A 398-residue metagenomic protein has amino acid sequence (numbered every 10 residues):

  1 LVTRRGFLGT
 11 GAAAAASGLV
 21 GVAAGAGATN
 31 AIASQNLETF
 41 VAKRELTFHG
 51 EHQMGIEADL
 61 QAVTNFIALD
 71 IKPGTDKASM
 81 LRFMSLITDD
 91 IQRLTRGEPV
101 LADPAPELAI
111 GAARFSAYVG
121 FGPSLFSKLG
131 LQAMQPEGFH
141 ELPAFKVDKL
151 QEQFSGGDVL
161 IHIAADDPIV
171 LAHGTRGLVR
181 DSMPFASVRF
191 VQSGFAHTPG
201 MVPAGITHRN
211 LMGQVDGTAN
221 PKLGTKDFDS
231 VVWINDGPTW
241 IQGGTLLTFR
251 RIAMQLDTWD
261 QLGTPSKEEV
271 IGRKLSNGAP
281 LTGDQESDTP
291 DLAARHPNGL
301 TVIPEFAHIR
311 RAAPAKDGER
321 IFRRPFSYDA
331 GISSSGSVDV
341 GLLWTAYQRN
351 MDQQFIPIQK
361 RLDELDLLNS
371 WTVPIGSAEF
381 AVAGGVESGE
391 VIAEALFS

Functional and structural regions predicted by a protein language model:
L1-V2: N-terminal secretory signal peptides
G6-G27, S34-S398: Long, histidine/aromatic-enriched segments associated with O2/redox biology
